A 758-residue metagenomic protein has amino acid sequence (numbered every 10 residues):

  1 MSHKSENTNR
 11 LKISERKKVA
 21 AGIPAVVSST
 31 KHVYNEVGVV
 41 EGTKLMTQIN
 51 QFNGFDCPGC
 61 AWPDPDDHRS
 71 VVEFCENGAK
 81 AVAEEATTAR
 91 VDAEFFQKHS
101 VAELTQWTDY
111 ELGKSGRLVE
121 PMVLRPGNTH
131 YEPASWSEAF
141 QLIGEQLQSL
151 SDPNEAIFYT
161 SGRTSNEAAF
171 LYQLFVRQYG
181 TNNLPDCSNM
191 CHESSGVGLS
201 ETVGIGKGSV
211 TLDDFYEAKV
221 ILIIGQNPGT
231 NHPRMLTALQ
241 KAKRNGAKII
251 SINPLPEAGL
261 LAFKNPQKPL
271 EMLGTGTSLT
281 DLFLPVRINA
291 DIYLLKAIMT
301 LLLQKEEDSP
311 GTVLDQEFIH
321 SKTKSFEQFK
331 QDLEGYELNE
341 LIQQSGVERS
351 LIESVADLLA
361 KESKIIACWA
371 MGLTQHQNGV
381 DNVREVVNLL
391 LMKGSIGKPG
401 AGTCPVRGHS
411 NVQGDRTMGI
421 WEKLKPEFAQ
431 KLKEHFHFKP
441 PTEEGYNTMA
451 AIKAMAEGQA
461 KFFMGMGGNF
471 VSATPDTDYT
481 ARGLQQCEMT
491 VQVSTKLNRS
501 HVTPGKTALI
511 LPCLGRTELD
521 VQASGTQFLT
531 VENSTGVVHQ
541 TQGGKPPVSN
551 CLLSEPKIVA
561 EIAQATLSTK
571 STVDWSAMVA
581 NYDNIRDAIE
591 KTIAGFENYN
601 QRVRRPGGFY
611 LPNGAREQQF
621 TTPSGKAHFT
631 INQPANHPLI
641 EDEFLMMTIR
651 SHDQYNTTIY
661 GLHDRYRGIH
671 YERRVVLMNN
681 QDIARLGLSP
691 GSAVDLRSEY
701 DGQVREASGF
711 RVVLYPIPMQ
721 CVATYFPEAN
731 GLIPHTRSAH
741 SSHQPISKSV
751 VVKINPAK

Functional and structural regions predicted by a protein language model:
M1-F55: Intrinsically disordered, low-structural-confidence terminal and linker regions
V33-G38, M46-N154, P254-S363: Cofactor-/ligand-binding subdomain signature composed of acidic, glycine-rich, tryptophan-containing flexible loops
F52, G113-S115, P153, E362 (+6 more regions): Sequence-level motif detector for i,i+2 pairs with an aromatic at +2
P58, Y131-A134, E138-E217: Long, structured ligand/cofactor-binding scaffold of large enzymes
L118, M122, F318, F329 (+6 more regions): Short clusters of hydrophobic/aromatic residues that line enzyme substrate/ligand-binding pockets
N154-A156, A247, G400-A401: Residue-level recognition of the N-termini of beta-strands and the immediately preceding loop/turn
S194-N388, M392-K398, V406-A588, D642-L645 (+1 more regions): Non-catalytic alpha/beta scaffold blocks inside enzyme catalytic domains
S576-Y666: Long, low-complexity segments enriched in small/aliphatic residues
